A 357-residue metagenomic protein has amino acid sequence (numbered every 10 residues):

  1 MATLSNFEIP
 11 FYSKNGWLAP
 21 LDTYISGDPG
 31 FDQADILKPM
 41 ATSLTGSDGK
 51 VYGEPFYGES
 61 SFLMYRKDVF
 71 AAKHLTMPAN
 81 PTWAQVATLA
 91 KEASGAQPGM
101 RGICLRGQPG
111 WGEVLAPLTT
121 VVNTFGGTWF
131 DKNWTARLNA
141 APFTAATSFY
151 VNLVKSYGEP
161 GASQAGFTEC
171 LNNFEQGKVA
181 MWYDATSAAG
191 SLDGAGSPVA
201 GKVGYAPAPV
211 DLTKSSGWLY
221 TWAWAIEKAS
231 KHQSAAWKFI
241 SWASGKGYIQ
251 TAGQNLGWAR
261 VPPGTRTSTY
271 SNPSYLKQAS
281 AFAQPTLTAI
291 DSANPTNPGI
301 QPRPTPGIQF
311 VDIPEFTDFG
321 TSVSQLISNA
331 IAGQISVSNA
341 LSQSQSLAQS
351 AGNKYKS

Functional and structural regions predicted by a protein language model:
M1-T3, A180-A185: Paired acidic/hydrophobic, glycine-rich loop segments that form the ligand-binding mouth/hinge of periplasmic-binding
N6-S60, Q85, V114-P117, A200-A206 (+2 more regions): Hinge/lid segment of periplasmic solute-binding proteins
F7, P81-A87, G161-E175: Short helix-initiation/N-cap motifs at beta->coil->alpha
N15, V69-F70, A87-G95, T168-W182 (+1 more regions): Short helices/loops that flank or line small-molecule/ion binding pockets
D22-I36, A79, I103, G107-G110 (+6 more regions): Short, solvent-exposed loop/beta-turn-alpha elements that line the ligand-binding surface or hinge of extracytoplasmic
A71, N294-S357: Conserved C-terminal helix/tail region of periplasmic/extracytoplasmic solute-binding proteins
L89-E92, K132-Q164, G204-A208: Glycine-centered hinge/linker elements that transmit conformational signals in sensory and ligand-binding systems
S187-V199, L212-T321: C-terminal lobe and pocket-closing loops of periplasmic/extracytoplasmic Venus-flytrap solute-binding proteins
